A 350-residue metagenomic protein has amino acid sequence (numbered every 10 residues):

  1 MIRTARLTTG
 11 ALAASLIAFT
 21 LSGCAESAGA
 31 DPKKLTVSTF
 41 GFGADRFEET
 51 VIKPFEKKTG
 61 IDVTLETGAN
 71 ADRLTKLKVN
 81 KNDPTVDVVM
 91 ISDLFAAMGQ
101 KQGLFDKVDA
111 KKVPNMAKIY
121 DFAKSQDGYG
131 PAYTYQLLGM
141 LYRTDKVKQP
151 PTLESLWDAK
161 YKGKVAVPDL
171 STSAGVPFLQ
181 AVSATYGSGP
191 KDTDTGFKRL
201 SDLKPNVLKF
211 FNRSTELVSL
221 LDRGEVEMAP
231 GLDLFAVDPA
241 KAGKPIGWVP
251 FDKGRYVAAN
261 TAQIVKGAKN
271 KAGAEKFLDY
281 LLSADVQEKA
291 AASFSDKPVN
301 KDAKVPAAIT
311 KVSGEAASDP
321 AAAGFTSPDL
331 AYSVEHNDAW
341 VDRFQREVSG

Functional and structural regions predicted by a protein language model:
M1-T36, S349-G350: Short, low-complexity disordered leader/linker segments with a strong preference for bacterial N-terminal type II
A25-E26, A30-A97: Early extracytoplasmic/lumenal segment of secretory-pathway proteins
G41-E48, T85-E225: Extracytoplasmic ligand-binding site segments that recognize negatively charged/polar headgroups
L94-M98, D222, E227-P245: A ligand-binding cleft/hinge motif common to bilobed small-molecule-binding domains
Q136, R199-L203, A242-K266: Periplasmic-binding protein-like
G139-K146, A181-A184, A258-K271, K289-S293: A bilobed periplasmic-binding-protein/Venus flytrap-type ligand-binding module shared by bacterial periplasmic
V265-G324: Mature extracytoplasmic/periplasmic domains
A321-G350: Conserved C-terminal helix/tail region of periplasmic/extracytoplasmic solute-binding proteins
